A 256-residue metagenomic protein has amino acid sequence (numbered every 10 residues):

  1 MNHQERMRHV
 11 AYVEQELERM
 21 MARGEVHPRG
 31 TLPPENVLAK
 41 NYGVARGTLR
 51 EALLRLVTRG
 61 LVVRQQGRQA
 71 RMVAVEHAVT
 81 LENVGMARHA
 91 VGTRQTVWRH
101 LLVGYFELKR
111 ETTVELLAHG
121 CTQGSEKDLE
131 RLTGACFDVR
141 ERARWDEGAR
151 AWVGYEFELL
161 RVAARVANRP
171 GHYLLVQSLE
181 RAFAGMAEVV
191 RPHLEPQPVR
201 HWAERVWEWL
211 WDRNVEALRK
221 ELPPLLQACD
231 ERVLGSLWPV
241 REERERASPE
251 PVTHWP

Functional and structural regions predicted by a protein language model:
M1-E111, H254: Short linear motifs at protein or domain termini
G24, H119, V139-R142, M186-V190: Alpha-helix C-capping/helix-to-loop hinge sites
E35, A167-P170, R213-N214: Short loop-to-helix capping motifs
V75-E158, H201-P224: All-alpha effector-binding/dimerization core of bacterial HTH-type transcriptional repressors
Y155, Q177-P256: C-terminal all-alpha effector/ligand-binding and dimerization domain of prokaryotic HTH-type transcriptional repressors
A163: Short basic (Lys/Arg) and small-residue
P170-S178: Short, charge-rich, low-complexity alpha-helical interaction segments
